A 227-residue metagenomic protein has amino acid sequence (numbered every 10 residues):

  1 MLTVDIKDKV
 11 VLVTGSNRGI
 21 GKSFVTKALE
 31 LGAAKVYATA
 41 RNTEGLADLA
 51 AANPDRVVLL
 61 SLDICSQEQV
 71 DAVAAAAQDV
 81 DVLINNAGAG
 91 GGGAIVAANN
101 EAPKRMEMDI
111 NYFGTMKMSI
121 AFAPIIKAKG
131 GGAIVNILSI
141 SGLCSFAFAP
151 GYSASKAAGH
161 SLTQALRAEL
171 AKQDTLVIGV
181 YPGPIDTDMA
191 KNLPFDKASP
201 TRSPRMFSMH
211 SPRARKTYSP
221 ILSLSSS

Functional and structural regions predicted by a protein language model:
N17-R18: Conserved glycine-rich cofactor-binding loop
L29-D48: Conserved glycine-rich Rossmann-like NAD(P)H-binding loop of the short-chain dehydrogenase/reductase
N53-E68: Rossmann-fold cofactor-recognition segment
G90-R105, A128, F148-G151: Conserved mid-core segment of classical short-chain dehydrogenase/reductases
S119, S155: Active-site helix of classical SDR
S139: Residue(s) in the substrate-gating loop at a strand-loop-helix junction that position the organic substrate next
G179, T187, K191-S227: C-terminal helical subdomain
